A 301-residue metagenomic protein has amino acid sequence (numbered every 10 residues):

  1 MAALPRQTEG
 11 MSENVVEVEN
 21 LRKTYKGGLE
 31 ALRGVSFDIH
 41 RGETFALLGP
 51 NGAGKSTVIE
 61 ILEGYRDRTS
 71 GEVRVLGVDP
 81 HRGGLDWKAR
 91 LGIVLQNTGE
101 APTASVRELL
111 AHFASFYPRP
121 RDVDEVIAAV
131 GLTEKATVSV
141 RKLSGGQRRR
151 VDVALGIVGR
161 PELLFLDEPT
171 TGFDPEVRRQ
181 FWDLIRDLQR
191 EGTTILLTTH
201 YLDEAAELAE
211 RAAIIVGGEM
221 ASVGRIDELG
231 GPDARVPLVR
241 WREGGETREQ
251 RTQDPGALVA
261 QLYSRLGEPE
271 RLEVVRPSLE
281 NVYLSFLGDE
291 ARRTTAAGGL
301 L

Functional and structural regions predicted by a protein language model:
M1-T24, E290-L301: ABC-family P-loop ATPase nucleotide-binding domain
A3, N20, A31, A46-L47 (+9 more regions): Acidic/proline-rich low-complexity IDRs
E9, A101, A114-S115, Q250 (+1 more regions): A general boundary/transition motif marking the beginning of the first structured unit of a protein
M11, G146, G230-A234: Short coil/turn motifs at beta-sheet boundaries
E13-V16, K23-L197, L202-D203, E207-E210 (+2 more regions): ABC transporter nucleotide-binding domains
E19, D167, R240-R242: Beta-strand residues in well-ordered beta-sheet regions across diverse protein folds
I226-L301: Short, charged/small-residue-rich alpha-helical element at the C-terminal edge of ABC transporter nucleotide-binding
